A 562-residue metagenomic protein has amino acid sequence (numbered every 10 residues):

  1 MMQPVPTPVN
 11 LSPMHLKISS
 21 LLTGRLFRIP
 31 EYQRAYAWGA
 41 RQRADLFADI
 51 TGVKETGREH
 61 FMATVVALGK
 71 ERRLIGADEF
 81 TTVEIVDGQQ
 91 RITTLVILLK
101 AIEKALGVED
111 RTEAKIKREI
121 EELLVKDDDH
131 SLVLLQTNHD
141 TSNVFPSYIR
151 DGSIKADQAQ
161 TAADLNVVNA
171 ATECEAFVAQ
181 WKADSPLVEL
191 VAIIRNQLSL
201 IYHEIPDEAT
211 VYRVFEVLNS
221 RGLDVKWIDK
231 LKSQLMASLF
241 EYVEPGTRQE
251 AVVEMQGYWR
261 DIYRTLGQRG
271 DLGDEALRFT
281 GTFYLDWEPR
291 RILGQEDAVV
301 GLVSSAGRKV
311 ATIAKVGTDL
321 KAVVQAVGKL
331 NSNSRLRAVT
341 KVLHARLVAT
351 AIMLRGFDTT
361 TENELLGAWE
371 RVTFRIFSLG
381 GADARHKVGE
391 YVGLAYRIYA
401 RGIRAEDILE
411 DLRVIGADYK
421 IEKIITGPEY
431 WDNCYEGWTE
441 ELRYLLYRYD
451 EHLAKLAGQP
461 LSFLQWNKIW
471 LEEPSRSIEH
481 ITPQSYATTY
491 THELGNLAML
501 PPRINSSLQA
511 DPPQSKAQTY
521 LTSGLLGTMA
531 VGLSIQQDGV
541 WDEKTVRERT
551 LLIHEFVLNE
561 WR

Functional and structural regions predicted by a protein language model:
M2-Y284, Q518-T519, S523-A530, E543-R562: Glycine- and hydrophobic-rich flexible loops that cap the catalytic core of alpha/beta enzyme folds
Q3-P4, I228-L231, L235-H452: A cross-family structural signal marking well-folded subdomains
F27-A35, A77-E84, R195-I201, Y212-E216 (+5 more regions): Glycine- and acidic
D49-E55, E59-T81, I408-I535, V546-R549 (+1 more regions): Betabetaalpha-Me/HNH-type nuclease active-site subdomain
E84-R91, L190-R195, H203-T210, D319 (+6 more regions): Secondary-structure capping and boundary motifs in well-ordered enzyme cores
A105-V108, G222, L354-E362, E451-L461: Short helix-capping/linker segments at secondary-structure and domain boundaries
Q180-P186, I193-L198, V327-L336, D407 (+4 more regions): Active-site-adjacent structural elements in folded domains
T360-G367, R371-L379, D383-G389, Q518-R562: C-terminal, well-folded lobe of enzymatic/effector domains
